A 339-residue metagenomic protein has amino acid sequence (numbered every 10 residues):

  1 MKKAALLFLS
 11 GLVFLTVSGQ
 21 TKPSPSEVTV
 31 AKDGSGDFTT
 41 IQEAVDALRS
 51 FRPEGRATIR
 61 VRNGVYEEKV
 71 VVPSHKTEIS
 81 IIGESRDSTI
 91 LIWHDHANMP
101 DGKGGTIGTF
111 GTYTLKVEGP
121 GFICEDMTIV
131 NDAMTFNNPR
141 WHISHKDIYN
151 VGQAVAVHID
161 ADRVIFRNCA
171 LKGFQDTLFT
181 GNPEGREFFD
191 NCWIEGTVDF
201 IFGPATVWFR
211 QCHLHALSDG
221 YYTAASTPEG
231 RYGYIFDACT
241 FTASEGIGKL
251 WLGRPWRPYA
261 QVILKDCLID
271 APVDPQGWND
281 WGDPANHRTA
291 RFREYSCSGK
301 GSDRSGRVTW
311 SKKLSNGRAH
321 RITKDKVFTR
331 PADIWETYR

Functional and structural regions predicted by a protein language model:
M1-P23: Bacterial Sec-dependent N-terminal signal peptides
K22-R339: Sequence-level preference for short, compositionally simple segments enriched in small aliphatic or small polar residues
